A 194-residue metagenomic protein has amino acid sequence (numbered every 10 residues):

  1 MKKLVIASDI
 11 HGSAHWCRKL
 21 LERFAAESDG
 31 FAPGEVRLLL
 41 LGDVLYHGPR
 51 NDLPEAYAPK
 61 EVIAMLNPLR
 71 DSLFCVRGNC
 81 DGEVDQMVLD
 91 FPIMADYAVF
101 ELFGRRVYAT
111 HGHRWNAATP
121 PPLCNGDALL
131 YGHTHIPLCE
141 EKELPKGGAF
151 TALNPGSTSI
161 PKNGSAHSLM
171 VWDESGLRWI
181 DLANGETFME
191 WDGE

Functional and structural regions predicted by a protein language model:
K2-L102: Core catalytic region of metal-dependent phosphoesterases/phosphodiesterases, especially metallo-beta-lactamase-like
I6-S8, L38-D43, L73-N79, Y108-H111 (+2 more regions): Active-site neighborhood of phospho(di)ester-bond hydrolases with catalytic His/Asp-centered motifs
H47-R50, E83-Q86, Y108, N116-T119 (+1 more regions): Short acidic/glycine-rich loop or secondary-structure boundary segments that cap or lie
F91-A95, R106, H113-E190: Conserved beta-sheet core of the metallophosphoesterase superfamily
